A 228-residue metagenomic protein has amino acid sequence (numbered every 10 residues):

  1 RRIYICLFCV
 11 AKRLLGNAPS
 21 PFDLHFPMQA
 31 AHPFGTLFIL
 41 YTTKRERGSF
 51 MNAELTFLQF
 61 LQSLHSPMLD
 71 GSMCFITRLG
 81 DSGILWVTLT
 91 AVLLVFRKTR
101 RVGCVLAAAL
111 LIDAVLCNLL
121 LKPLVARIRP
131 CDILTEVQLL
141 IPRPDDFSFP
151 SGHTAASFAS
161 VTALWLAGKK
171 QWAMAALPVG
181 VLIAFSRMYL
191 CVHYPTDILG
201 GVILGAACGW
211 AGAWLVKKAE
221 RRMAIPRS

Functional and structural regions predicted by a protein language model:
Y4, D23-H25, H32, Y41: Intrinsic-disorder-associated, low-complexity terminal segments enriched in Asp/Asn/His/Tyr and depleted of Lys/Arg
C6-C9: Cysteine-centered motifs
T36-I84, N118-D146, P226-S228: N-terminal transmembrane-helix/juxtamembrane module of multi-pass inner/ER membrane proteins
M68-L69, K98-G103, G168-A175: Membrane-helix interface segments
L89, V137-S228: Membrane-embedded catalytic cores of phosphoryl/pyrophosphoryl-handling enzymes
T90-V115: Interfacial segments of alpha-helical transmembrane regions
V92, I112, L116, L120-L121 (+1 more regions): Alpha-helical membrane-inserting segments
A108-K122, M174-R187: Small-polar-interrupted transmembrane alpha-helices in polytopic inner-membrane proteins
